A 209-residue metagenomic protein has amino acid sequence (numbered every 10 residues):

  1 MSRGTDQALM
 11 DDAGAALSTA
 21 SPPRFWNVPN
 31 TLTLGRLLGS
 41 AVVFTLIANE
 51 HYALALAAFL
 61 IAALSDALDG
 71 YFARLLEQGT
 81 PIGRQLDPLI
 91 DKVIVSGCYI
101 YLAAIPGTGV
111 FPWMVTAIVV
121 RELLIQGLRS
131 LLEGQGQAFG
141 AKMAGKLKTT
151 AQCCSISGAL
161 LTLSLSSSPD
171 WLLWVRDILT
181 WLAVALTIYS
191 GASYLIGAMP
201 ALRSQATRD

Functional and structural regions predicted by a protein language model:
M1-V28, G39, L56-L64, L132 (+1 more regions): C-terminal membrane-associated helical module and adjoining short loops/tails
A20-T31, P81-D87: Short, amphipathic, aromatic/basic-enriched membrane-interface segments that mark the entry/exit of transmembrane
T31-I82, C98-V119, W171-I188: Membrane-embedded alpha-helical segments that form the functional core of polytopic membrane enzymes, especially those
T33-S40, I90-Y99, I125-Q126, K148-L160: Core segments of transmembrane alpha-helices that mediate helix-helix packing or line hydrophobic substrate/ligand
F72, G79, Q85, R129 (+1 more regions): Gly/Ser/Thr-rich beta-alpha loop segments that engage phosphate groups in nucleotides
A73, Y99-A103, L128-E133, L195: Hydrophobic alpha-helical interface/terminus motif in multipass membrane transporters
L86-I90, V115-A117, K142-T149: Cytoplasmic-side transmembrane-helix entry/capping segments in multi-pass membrane proteins
